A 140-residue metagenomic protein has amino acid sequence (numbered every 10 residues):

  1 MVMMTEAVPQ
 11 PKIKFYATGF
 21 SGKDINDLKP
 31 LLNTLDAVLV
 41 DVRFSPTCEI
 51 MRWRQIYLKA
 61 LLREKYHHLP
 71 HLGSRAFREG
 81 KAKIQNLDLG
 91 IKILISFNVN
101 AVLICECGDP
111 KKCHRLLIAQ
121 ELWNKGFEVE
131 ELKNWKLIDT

Functional and structural regions predicted by a protein language model:
V2-T140: Residues lining hydrophobic/aromatic ligand-binding pockets adjacent to catalytic sites
